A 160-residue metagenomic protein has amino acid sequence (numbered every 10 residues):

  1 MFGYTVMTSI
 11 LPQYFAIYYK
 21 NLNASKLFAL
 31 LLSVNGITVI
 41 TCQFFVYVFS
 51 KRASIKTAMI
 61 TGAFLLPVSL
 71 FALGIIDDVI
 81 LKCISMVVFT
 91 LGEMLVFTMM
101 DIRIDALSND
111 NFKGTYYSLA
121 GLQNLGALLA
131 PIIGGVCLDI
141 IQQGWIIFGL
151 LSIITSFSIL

Functional and structural regions predicted by a protein language model:
M1-T8, E93: Conserved extracellular-gate-facing transmembrane-helix segments in secondary transporters
S9-F28: Short amphipathic helix-loop junctions that connect adjacent transmembrane helices in Major Facilitator Superfamily/SLC
T41-I55, L138: Helix-to-loop junctions at the C-terminal end of transmembrane segments in multipass secondary transporters
T57-A72: Structural signature of the two symmetry-related core transmembrane helices
G74-M86: Helix-loop junctions at membrane interfaces in 12-TM secondary transporters
L95-N109: Intracellular juxtamembrane helix-capping segments at the cytosolic ends of symmetry-related transmembrane helices
N111-I140: A late C-terminal transmembrane helix in Major Facilitator Superfamily
L138-T155: A membrane-interface helix-boundary motif in multi-pass transporters
